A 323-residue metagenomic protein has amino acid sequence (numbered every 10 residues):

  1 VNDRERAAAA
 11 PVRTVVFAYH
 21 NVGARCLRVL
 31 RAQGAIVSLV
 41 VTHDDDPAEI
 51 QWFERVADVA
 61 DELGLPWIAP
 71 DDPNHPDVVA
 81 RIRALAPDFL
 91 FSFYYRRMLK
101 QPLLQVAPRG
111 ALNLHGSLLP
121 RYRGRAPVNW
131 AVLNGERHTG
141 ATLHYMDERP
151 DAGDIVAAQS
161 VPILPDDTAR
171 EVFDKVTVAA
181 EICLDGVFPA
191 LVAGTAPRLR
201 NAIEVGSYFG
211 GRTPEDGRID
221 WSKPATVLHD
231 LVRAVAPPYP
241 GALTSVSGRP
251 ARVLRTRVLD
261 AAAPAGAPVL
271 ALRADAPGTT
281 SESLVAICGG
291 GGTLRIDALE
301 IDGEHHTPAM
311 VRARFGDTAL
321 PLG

Functional and structural regions predicted by a protein language model:
N2-A8, V41-T42, S222-G323: An anion-binding loop in the catalytic cleft
N2-Q51: N-terminal Rossmann-like dinucleotide-binding module
V12-R13, Q33, F89-Y208, T213: Donor/substrate-binding cores of folate-linked one-carbon enzymes
Y19-V22, D71-N74, Y95-M98, A236 (+1 more regions): Short beta->alpha connector loops
A24, F53, H75-V79, R97 (+1 more regions): Structural motif corresponding to alpha-helix initiation and N-cap regions
G34, L39, H43-F89: N-terminal glycine-/serine-/threonine-rich beta1-alpha1-beta2 phosphate-ribose binding loop of Rossmann-like
G210-K223: Acyl-group handling in specialized metabolite and lipid biosynthesis
